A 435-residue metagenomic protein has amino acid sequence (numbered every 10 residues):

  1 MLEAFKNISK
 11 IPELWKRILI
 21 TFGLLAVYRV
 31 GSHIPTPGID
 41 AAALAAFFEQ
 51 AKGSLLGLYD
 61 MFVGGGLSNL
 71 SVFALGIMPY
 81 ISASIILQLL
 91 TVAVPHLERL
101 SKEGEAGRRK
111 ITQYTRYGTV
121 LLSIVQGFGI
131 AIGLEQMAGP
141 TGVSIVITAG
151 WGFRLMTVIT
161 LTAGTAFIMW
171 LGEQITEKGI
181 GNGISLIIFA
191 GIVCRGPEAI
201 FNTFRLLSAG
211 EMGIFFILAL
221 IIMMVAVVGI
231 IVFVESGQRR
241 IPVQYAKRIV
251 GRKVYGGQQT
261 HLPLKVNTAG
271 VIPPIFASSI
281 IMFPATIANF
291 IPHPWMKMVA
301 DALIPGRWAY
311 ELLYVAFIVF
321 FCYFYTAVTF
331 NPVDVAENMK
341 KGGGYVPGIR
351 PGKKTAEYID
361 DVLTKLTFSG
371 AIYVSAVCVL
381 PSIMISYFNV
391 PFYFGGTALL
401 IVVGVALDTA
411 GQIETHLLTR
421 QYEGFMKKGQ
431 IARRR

Functional and structural regions predicted by a protein language model:
M1-S101, A106-R435: N-terminal cationic and glycine-rich segments that engage phosphates or anionic surfaces
